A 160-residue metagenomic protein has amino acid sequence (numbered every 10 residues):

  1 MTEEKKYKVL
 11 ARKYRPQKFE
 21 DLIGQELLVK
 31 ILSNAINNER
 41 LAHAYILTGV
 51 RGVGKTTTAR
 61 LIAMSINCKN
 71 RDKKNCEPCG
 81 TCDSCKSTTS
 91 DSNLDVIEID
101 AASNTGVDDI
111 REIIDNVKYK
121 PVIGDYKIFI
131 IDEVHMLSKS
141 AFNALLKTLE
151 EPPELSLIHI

Functional and structural regions predicted by a protein language model:
M1-L157: P-loop/Walker A NTP-binding region and its immediately flanking N-terminal helices in P-loop NTPase folds
